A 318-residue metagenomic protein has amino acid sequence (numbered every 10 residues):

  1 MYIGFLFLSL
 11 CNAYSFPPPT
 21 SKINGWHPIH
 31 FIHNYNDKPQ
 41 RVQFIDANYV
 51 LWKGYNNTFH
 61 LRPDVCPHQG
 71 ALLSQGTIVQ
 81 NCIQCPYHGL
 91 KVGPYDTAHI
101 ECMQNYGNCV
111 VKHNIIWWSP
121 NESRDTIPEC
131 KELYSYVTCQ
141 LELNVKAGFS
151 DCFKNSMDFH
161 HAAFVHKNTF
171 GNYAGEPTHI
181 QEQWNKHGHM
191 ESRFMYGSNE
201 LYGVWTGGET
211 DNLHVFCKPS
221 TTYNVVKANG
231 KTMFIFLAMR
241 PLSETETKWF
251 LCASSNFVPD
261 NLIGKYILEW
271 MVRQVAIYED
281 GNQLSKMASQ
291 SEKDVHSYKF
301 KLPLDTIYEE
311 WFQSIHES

Functional and structural regions predicted by a protein language model:
G4-S9, A13-S15: N-terminal chloroplast transit peptides
C11, P120, K227-G230: Short, flexible beta-strand-to-coil junctions
Y14-P17, S243: Short beta-strand/loop turn elements enriched in aromatics
F16-N24: N-terminal Rossmann-like dinucleotide-binding module
S21, P28-S135: Rieske [2Fe-2S] iron-sulfur-binding domain
G25-P28, S318: C-terminal lid/capping helical subdomain adjacent to the catalytic/cofactor pocket in oxidative enzymes
T126-S318: C-terminal catalytic domain of Rieske-type non-heme iron oxygenases
